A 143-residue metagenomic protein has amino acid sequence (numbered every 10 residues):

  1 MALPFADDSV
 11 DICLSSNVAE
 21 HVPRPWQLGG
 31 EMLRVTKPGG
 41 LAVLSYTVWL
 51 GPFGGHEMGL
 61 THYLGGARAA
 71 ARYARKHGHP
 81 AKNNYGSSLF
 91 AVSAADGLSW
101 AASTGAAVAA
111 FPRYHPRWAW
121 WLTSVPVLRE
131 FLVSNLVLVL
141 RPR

Functional and structural regions predicted by a protein language model:
A2-D7: Short conserved loop adjoining the S-adenosyl-L-methionine
L14: A conserved beta-strand element that flanks and buttresses the S-adenosyl-L-methionine
N17-H21: A short His-aromatic
P23-E31, K37, L41-R141: S-adenosyl-L-methionine-dependent methyltransferase catalytic module, highlighting the catalytic core
